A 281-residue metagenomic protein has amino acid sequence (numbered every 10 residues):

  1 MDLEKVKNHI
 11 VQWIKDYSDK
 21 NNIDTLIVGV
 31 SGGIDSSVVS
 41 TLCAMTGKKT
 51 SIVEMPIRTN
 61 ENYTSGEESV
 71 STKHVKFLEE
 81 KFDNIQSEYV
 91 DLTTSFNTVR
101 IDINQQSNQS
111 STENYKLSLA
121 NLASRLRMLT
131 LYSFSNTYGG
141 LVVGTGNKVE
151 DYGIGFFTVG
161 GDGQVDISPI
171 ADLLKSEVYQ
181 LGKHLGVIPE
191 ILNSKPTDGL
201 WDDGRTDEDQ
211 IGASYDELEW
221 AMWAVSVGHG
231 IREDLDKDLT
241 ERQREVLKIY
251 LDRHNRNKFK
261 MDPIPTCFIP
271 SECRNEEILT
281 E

Functional and structural regions predicted by a protein language model:
M1-V30, I34, V38-L42, T46 (+1 more regions): Peripheral terminal appendages
M1-Y152, F156: ATP-dependent adenylation/nucleotidyltransferase module used to activate substrates
S40, A44, T72-V75, Y132 (+4 more regions): Predominant activation on well-ordered alpha-helical scaffold segments within soluble catalytic domains
K48-T50, H74-F77, N108-S111, G163-P169 (+1 more regions): Short, structured secondary-structure boundary patches
L78, D102-Q106, L185, V225-G228 (+1 more regions): Alpha-helix boundary/capping residues
L78-Q86, Y115-K116, A120, P169-E177 (+1 more regions): Short, basic, helix/turn surface patches
F96-D102, W201-D203, N275-E276: Short, solvent-exposed polar/charged micro-motifs at secondary-structure junctions
K116-L119, R125, L141-S214: Catalytic subdomain that performs nucleotidyl-dependent activation
